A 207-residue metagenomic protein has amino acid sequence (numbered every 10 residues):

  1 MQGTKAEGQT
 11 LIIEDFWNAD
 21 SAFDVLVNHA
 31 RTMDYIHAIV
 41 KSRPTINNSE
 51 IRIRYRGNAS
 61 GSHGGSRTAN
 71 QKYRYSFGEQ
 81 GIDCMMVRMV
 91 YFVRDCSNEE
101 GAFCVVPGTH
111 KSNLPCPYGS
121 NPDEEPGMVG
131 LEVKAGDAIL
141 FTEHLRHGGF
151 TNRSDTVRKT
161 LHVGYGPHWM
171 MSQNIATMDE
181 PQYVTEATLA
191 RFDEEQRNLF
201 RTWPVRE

Functional and structural regions predicted by a protein language model:
M1-Y75: Non-heme Fe(II)-dependent double-stranded beta-helix
E7, G81-D83, D155-V157: A generic structural micro-feature
D20-V25, S76, P126-V129, G148-F150: Active-site rim elements
N48-I51, M89-Y91, L161-Y165: A structural signal for short, well-ordered beta-strand segments
N58-E132, M171-A176: Catalytic core of non-heme Fe(II) oxygenases with the double-stranded beta-helix
C96, E143-L145: Short Ser/Thr-interspersed hydrophobic loop/turn segments at strand-loop and sheet-helix junctions that line or gate
A138, L145-R146, F150-E207: Non-heme Fe(II)/2-oxoglutarate
